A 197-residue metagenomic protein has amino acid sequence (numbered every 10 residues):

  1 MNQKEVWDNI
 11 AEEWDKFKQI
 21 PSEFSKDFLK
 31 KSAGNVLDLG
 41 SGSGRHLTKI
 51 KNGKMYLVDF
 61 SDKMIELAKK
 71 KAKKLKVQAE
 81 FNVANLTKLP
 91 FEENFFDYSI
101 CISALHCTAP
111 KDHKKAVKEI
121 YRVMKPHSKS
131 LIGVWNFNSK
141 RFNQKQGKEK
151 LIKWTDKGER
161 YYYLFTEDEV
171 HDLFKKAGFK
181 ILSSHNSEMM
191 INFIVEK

Functional and structural regions predicted by a protein language model:
M1-V36, G42-K88, D112, K129-E196: Class I (Rossmann-like) S-adenosyl-L-methionine-dependent methyltransferase catalytic domain, capturing the SAM-binding
L29-K30, E93, V117: A short, aliphatic-rich alpha-helical micro-motif
I100: A conserved beta-strand element that flanks and buttresses the S-adenosyl-L-methionine
S103-C107: Short catalytic micro-motifs in class I SAM-dependent methyltransferases
K114-P126: A short glycine-rich, Lys/Arg-flanked "PGG" loop and its adjoining helix->strand segment in the class I
